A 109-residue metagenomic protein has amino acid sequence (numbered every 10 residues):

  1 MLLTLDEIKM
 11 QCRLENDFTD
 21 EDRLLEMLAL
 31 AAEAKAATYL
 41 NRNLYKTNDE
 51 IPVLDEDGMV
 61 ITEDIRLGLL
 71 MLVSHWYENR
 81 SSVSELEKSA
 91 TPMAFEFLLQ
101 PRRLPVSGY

Functional and structural regions predicted by a protein language model:
M1-Y109: Divalent metal-cofactor coordination and adjacent catalytic microenvironments
